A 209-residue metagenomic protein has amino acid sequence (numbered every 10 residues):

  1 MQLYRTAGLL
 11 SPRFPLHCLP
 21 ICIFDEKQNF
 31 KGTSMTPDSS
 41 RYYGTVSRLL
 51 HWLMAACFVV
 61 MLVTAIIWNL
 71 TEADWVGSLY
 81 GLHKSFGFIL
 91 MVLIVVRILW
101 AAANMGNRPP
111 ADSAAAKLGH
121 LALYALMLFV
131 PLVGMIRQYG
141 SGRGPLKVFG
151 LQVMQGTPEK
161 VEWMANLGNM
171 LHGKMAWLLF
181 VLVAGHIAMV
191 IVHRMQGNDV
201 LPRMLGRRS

Functional and structural regions predicted by a protein language model:
T6-A7, T33: Ala/Thr-enriched low-complexity intrinsically disordered regions
P12, H17-S209: Membrane-embedded alpha-helical bundles that constitute the cytochrome b-like, heme-associated redox core of multi-pass
